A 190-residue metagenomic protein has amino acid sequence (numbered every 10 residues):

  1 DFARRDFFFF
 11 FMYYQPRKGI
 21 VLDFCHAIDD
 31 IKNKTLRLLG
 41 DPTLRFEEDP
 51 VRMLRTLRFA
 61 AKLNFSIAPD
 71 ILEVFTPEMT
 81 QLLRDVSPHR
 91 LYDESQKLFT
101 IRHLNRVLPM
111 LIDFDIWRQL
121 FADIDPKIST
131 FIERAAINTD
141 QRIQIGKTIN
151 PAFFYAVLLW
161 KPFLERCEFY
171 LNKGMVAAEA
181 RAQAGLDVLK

Functional and structural regions predicted by a protein language model:
A3-E179: Glycine- and charge-enriched loop/helix tracts that form the active or gating conduit in phosphate/cation-handling
M175-K190: C-terminal structural cap/anchor segments
